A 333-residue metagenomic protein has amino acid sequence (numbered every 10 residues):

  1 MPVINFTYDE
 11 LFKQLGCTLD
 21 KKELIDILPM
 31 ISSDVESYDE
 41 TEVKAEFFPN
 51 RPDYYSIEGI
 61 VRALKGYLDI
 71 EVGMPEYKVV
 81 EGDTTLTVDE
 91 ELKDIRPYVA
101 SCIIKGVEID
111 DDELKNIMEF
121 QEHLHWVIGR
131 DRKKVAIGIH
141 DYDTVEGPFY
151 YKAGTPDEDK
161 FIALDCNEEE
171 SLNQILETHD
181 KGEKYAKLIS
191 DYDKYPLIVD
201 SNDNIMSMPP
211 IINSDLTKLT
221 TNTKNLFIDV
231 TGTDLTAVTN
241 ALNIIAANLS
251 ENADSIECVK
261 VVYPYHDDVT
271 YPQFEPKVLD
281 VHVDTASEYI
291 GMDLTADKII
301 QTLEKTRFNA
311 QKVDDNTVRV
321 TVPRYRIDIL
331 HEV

Functional and structural regions predicted by a protein language model:
M1-V333: RNA/tRNA-interacting regions in translation and RNA-turnover enzymes
